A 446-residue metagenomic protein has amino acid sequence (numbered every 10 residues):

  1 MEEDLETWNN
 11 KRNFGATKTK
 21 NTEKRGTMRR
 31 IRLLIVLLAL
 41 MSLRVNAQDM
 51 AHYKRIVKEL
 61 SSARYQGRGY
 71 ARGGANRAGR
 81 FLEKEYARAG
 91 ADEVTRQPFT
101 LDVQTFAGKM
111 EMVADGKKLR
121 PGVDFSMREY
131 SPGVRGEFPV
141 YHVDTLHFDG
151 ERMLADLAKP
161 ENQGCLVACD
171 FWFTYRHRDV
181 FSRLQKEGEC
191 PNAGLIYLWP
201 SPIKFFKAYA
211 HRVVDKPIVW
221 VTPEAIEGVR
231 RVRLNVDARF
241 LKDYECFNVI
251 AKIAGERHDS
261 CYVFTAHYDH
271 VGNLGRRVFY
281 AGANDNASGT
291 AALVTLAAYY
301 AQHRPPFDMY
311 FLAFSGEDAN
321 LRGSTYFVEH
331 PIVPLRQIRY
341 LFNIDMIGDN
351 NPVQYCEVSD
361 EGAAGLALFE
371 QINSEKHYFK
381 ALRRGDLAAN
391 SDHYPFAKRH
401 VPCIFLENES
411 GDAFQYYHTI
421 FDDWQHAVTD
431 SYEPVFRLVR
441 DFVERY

Functional and structural regions predicted by a protein language model:
M1-T27: A charge-rich, low-complexity, intrinsically flexible signal that marks solvent-exposed coils, linkers, repeats
M28-D49: Bacterial Sec-dependent N-terminal signal peptides
D49-G73, A89, E93-T95, E111 (+3 more regions): N-terminal capping segment at the start of a domain
D49-Y65, Y70, F81-E93, Q104-T105 (+3 more regions): Catalytic-core environment of secreted peptidases
Q66-F171, Y175: Noncatalytic luminal/extracellular "stalk/propeptide" segments of secretory-pathway proteins
P132-E151, W199-G282, A298, P306: Soluble metallo-hydrolase cores and metallopeptidase-like ectodomains found primarily in the secretory/periplasmic
A298, A413-Y446: His/Asp/Glu-rich mid-to-C-terminal helical/loop segments that flank catalytic regions of hydrolases
P305, F314-Y416: Metal-dependent peptidase/peptidase-like ectodomains
